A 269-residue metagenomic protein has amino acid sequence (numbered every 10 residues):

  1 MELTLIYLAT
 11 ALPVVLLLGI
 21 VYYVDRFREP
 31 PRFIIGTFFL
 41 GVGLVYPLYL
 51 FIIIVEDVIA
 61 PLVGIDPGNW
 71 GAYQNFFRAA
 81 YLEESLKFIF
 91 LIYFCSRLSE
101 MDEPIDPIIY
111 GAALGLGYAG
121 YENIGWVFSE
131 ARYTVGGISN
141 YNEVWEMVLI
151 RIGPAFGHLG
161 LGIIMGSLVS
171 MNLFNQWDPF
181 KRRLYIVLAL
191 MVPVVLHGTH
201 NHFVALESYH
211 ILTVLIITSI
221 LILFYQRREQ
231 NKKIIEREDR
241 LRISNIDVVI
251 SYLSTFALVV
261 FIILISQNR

Functional and structural regions predicted by a protein language model:
M1-R269: Hydrophobic alpha-helical segments at protein termini of multi-pass membrane proteins
